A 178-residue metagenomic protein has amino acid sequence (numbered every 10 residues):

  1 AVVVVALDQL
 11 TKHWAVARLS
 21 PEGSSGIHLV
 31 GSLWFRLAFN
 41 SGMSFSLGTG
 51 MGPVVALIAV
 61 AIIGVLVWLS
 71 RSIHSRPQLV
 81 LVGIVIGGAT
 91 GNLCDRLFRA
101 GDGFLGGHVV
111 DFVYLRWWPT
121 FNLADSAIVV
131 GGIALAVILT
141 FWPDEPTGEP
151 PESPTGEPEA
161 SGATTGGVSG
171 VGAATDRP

Functional and structural regions predicted by a protein language model:
A1-P178: Alpha-helical transmembrane bundles and membrane-interface segments of multipass inner-membrane proteins
